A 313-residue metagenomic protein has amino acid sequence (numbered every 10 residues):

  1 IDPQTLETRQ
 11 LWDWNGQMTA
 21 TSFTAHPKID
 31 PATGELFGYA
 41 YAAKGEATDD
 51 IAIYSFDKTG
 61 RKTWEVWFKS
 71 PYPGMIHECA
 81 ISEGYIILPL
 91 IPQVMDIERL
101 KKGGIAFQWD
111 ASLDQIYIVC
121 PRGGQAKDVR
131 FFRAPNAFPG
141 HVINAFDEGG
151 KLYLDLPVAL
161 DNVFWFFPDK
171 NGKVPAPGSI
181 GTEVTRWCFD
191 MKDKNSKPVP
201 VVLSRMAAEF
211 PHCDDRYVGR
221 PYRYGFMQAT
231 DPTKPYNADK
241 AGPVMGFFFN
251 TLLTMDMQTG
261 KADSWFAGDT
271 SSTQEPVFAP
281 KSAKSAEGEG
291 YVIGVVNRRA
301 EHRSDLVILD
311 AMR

Functional and structural regions predicted by a protein language model:
I1-R313: Beta-propeller domains
